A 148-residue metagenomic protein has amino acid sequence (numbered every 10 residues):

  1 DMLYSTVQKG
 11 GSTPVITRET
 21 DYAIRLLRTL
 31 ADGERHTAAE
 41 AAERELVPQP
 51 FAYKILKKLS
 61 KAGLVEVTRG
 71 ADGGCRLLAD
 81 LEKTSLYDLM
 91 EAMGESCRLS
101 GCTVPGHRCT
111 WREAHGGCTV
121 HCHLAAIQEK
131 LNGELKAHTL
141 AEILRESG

Functional and structural regions predicted by a protein language model:
D1-P14: Short, intrinsically disordered or compositionally biased N-terminal tails of bacterial proteins
I16-V47: N-terminal helix-turn-helix DNA-binding core of bacterial DNA-binding proteins
L27, L56-K57: Short, hydrophobic-biased segments on the C-terminal half of alpha helices that form "recognition helices"
E43, S60-K61: Alpha-helical residues within the helix-turn-helix
K61-L64, A92: Residue cluster at the C-terminal edge of the helix-turn-helix DNA-binding motif
G63-L78: Beta-hairpin "wing" of winged helix-turn-helix
L78-G148: Non-DNA-binding regulatory cores of transcription-related proteins, predominantly C-terminal effector-binding
